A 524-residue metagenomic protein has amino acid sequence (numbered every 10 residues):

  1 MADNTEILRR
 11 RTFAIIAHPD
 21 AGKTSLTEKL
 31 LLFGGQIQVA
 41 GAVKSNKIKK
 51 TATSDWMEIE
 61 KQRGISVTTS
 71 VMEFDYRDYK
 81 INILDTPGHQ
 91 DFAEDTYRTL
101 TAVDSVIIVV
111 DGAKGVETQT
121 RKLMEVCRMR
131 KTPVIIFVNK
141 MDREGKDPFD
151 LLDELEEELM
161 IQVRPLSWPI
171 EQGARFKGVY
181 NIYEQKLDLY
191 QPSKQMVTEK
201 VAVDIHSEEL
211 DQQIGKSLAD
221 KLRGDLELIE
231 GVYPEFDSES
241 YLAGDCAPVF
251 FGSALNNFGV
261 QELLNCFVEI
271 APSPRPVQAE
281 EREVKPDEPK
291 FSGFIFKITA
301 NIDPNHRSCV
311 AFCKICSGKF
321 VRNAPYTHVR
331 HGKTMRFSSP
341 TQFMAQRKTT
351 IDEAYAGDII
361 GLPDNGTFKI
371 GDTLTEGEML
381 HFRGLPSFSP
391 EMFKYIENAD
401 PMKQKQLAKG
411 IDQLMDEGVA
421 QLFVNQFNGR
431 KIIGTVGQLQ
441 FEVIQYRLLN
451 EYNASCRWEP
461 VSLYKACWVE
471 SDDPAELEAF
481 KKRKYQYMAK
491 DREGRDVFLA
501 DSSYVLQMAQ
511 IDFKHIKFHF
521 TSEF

Functional and structural regions predicted by a protein language model:
M1-F524: Structural and coupling elements of P-loop NTPases
